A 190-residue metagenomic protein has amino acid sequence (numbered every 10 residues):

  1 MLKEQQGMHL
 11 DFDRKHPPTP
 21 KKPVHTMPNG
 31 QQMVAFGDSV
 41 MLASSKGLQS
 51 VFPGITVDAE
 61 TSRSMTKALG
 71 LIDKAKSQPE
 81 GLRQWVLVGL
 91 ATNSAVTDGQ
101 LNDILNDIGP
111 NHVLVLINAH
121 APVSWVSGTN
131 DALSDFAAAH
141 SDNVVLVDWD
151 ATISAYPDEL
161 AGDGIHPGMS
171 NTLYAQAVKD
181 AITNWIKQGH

Functional and structural regions predicted by a protein language model:
M1-V34, P79, K179, N184-H190: N-terminal secretory targeting modules
P23-Q100, A121-G128: Conserved SGNH/GDSL esterase-like catalytic core that processes O-acyl groups on lipids and polysaccharides
M33, V86, V113-L114, L146: Hydrophobic/aromatic residues located in beta-strands of well-ordered beta-sheets within soluble catalytic
Q49, P53, S77, A91 (+3 more regions): Sec-exported extracytoplasmic/periplasmic mature domains
A68-A75, L101-I104, L133, Y174 (+2 more regions): Generic hydrophobic alpha-helical segments
L105-D131: Active-site segments of SGNH/GDSL-like serine hydrolases that catalyze O-acetyl group transfer/hydrolysis on lipids
S127-H190: Catalytic His-Asp segment of secreted/periplasmic serine-dependent ester chemistry enzymes
